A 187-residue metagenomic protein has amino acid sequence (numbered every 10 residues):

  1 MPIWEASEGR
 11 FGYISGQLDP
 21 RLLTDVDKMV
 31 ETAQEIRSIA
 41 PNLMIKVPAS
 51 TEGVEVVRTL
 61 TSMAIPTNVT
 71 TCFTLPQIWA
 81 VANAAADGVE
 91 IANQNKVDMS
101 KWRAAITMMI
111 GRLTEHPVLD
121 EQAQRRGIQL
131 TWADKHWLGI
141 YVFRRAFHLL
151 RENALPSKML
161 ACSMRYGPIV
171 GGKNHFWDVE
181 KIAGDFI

Functional and structural regions predicted by a protein language model:
M1-V57: Active-site beta->alpha loop and helix N-cap motifs at the rims of alpha/beta catalytic domains
I3-S7, Q34, S62, T67 (+2 more regions): Generic structural signal for short, flexible, solvent-exposed coil/loop and linker residues
G9-I14, I39-L43, M63-P66, S100-A104 (+1 more regions): Short, well-ordered coil/turn segments that N-cap beta-strands
G16, I45, L60, V81 (+1 more regions): Conserved, mostly hydrophobic/aromatic
L22-M29, T61, P66-V69, F73: Charged, low-complexity, helix/coiled-coil-prone segments
A33, R37, V57-T61, W79-A86 (+1 more regions): Short, well-ordered alpha-helical packing segments
P66-I187: Catalytic alpha/beta core domains of metabolic enzymes, predominantly
